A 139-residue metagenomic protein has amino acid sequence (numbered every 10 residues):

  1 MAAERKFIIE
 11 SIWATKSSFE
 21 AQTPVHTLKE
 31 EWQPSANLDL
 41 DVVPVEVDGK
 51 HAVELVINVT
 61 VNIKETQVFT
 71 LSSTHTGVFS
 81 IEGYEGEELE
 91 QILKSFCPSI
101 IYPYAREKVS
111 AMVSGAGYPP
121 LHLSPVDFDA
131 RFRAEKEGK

Functional and structural regions predicted by a protein language model:
M1-I100, Y104-K139: N-terminal intrinsically disordered, cationic/polar leader segments that include organellar targeting peptides
